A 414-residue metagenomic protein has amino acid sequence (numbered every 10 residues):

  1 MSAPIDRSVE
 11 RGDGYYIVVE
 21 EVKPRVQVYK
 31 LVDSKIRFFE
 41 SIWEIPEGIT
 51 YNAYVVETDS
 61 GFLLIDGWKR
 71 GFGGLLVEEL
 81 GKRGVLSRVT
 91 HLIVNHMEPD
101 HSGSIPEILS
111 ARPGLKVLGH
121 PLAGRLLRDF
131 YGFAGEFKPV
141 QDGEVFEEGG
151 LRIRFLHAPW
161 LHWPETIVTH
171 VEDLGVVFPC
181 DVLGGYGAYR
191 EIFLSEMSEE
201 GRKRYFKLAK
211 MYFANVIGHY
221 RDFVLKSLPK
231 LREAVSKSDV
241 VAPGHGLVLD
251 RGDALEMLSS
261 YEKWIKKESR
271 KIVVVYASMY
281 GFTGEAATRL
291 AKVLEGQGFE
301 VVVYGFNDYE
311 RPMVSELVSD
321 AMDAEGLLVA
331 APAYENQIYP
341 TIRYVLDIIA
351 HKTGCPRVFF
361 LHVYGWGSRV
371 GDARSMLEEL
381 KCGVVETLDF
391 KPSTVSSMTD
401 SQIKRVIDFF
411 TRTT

Functional and structural regions predicted by a protein language model:
M1-G61: Zn-dependent metallo-beta-lactamase
S2-D13, D173, Y189-P312: Accessory terminal helices/loops
I17-V19, V26-V28, R37-F38, V177-S198: Short, solvent-exposed beta-strand-terminating loops
E20-P24, L118-T166, F223-S227: Metallo-beta-lactamase
S60, G71-L118: Active-site metal-binding motif and surrounding structural segment of the metallo-beta-lactamase
G61-L63, H91, L151, L174-F178 (+3 more regions): Structural motif
I65-G67, R88-M97, V117-P121, V177-D181 (+1 more regions): Active-site neighborhood of phospho(di)ester-bond hydrolases with catalytic His/Asp-centered motifs
Y189, G201-V240, G246-L247, R289-V302 (+1 more regions): FMN-binding flavodoxin-like domain, especially the glycine-rich phosphate-binding loop
